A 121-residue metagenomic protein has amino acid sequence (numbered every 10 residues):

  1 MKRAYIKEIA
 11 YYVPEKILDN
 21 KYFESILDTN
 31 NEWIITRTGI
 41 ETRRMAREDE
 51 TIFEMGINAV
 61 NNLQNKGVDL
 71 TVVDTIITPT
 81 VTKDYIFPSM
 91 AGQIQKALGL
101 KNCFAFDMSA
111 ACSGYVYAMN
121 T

Functional and structural regions predicted by a protein language model:
M1-D74, L98: Conserved "HGTGT" condensation-loop signature of ketosynthase/thiolase-family condensing enzymes that catalyze
I35-R37, E41-E54, V81-T121: Conserved catalytic cysteine-centered active-site region of acyl-thioester-dependent Claisen-condensing enzymes
T75-T80: Short glycine-rich or small-residue beta-strand-to-loop segments that form or flank ligand, phosphate, metal/Fe-S
